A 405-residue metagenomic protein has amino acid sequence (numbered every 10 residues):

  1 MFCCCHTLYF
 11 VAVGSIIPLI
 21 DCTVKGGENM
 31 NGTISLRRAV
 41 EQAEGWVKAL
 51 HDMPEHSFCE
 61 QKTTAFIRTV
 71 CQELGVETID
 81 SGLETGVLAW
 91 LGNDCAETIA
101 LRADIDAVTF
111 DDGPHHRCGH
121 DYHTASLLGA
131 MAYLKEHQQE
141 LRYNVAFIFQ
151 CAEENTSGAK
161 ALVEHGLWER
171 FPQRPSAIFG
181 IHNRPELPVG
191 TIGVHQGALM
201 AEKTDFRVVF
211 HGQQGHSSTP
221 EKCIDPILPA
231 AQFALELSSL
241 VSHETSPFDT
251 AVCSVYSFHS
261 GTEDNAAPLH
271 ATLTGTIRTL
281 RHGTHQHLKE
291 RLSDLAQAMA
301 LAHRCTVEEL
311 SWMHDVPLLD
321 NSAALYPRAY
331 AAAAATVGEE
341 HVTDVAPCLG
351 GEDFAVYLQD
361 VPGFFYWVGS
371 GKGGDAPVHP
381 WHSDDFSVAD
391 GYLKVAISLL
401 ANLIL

Functional and structural regions predicted by a protein language model:
C4-N29: Short, Lys/Arg-enriched N-terminal segments with co-localized hydrophobic residues within the first ~10-30 amino acids
I17, N31-R142: Acidic/His- and Gly-rich active-site-bordering loop/insert found across diverse amide/peptide-bond hydrolases
G26, A231-L405: Metal-dependent amide/peptide-bond hydrolase catalytic core, centered on the "pita-bread" metallohydrolase fold
L50, A89, L101, H120 (+8 more regions): Divalent metal-coordination and catalytic microenvironments
I67, C71, S126-L134, A159 (+2 more regions): Buried hydrophobic packing segments
L88, A107-R117, D121-Y122, Q139-P268 (+1 more regions): Histidine/acidic-residue-rich, glycine-tolerant segments that coordinate divalent metal ions
A100-R102, H182, F206, F365-S370: Non-cysteine beta-strand/loop elements that form the S-adenosyl-L-methionine
